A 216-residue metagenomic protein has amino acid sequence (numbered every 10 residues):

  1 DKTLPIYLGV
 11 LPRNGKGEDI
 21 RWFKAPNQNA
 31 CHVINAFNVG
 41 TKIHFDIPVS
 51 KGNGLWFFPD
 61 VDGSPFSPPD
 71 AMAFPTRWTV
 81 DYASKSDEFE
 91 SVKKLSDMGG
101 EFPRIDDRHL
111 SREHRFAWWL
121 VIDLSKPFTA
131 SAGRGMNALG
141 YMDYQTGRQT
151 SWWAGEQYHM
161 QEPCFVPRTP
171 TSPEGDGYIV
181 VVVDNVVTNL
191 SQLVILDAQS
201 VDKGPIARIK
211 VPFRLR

Functional and structural regions predicted by a protein language model:
D1-R216: Beta-propeller domains
